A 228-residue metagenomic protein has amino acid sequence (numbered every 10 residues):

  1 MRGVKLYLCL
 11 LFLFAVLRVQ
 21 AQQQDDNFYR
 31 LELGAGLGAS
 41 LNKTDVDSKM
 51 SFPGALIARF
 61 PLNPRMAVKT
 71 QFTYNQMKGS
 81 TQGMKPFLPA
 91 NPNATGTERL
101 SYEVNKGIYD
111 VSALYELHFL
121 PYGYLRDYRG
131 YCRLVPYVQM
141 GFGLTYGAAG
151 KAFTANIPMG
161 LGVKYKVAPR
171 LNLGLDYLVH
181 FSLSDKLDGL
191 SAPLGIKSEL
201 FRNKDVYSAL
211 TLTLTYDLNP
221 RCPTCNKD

Functional and structural regions predicted by a protein language model:
M1-N27, D217-D228: Cleavable N-terminal export/targeting peptides
A21-F60, T213-R221: Short glycine/proline- and aromatic-enriched beta-strand/turn motifs that initiate or cap beta-hairpins
Q22-R30, R65, L120-V135, V167-R170 (+1 more regions): Short loop/turn motifs that connect adjacent beta-strands in outer-membrane beta-barrel proteins
Y29-L31, S48-G54, G107-V111, C132-L134 (+2 more regions): Residues that define the transmembrane beta-barrel architecture of outer-membrane proteins
A35-A39, L56-F60, A113-L117, M140-L144 (+3 more regions): Residues on the lipid-exposed face of transmembrane beta-strands in outer-membrane beta-barrel proteins
V46-M50, T81-F87, R126-R129, A149-A155 (+2 more regions): Outer-membrane beta-barrel translocator domains and adjoining extracellular loop/strand segments of Gram-negative
P64-A152, T211, Y216: Gram-negative (and chloroplast) outer-membrane scaffold detector with strong preference for beta-barrel transmembrane
M77-G83, I108, A168-D228: Predominantly the C-terminal beta-signal and adjacent terminal strand-loop region of outer-membrane beta-barrel
